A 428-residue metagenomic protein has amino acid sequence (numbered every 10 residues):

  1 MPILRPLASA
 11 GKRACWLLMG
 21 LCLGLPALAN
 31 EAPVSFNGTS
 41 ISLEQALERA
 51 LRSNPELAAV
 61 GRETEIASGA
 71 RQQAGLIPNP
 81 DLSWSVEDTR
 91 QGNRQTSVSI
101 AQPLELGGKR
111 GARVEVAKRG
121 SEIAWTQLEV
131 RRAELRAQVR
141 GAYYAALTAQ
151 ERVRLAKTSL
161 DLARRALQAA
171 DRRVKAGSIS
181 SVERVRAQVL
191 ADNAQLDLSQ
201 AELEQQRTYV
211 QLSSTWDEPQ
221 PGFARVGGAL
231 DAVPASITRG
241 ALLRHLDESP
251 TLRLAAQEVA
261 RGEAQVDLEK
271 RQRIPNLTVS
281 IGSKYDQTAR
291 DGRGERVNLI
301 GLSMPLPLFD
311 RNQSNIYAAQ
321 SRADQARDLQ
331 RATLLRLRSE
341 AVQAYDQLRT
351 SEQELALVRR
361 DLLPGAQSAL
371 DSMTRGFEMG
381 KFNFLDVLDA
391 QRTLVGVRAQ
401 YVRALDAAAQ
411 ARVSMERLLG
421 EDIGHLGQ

Functional and structural regions predicted by a protein language model:
P2-A8, R131-E248, A344-Q347, S351: Periplasmic alpha-helical coiled-coil/stalk elements that build and connect Gram-negative outer-membrane
I3-S9, L28-S35, Q400-Q428: Acidic, low-complexity, intrinsically disordered peripheral segments
R13-P26: Bacterial N-terminal signal peptides
E31-S40, I77-K118, R225-S236, S280-Y317 (+1 more regions): Small/polar, glycine/serine/threonine/aspartate-rich low-complexity segments that form flexible
E48-A58, E65-N79, V98-V116, T126-A133 (+6 more regions): A glycine-/polar-enriched beta->alpha junction
A59-R71, R131, L135-T158, R165-L167 (+5 more regions): Amphipathic alpha-helical coiled-coil segments
E115-K118, S181-V189, F384-Q391: Short, charged, amphipathic alpha-helical segments
